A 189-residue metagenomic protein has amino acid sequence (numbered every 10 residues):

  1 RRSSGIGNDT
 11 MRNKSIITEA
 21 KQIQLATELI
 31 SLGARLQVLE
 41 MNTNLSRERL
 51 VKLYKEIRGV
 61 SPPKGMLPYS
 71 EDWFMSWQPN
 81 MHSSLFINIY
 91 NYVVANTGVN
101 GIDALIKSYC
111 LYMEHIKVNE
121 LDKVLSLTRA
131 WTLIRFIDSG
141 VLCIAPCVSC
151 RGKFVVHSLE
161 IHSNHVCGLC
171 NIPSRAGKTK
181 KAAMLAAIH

Functional and structural regions predicted by a protein language model:
R2-T27, L32, Q37, M41-H189: Long, charge-rich, low-complexity intrinsically disordered regions
